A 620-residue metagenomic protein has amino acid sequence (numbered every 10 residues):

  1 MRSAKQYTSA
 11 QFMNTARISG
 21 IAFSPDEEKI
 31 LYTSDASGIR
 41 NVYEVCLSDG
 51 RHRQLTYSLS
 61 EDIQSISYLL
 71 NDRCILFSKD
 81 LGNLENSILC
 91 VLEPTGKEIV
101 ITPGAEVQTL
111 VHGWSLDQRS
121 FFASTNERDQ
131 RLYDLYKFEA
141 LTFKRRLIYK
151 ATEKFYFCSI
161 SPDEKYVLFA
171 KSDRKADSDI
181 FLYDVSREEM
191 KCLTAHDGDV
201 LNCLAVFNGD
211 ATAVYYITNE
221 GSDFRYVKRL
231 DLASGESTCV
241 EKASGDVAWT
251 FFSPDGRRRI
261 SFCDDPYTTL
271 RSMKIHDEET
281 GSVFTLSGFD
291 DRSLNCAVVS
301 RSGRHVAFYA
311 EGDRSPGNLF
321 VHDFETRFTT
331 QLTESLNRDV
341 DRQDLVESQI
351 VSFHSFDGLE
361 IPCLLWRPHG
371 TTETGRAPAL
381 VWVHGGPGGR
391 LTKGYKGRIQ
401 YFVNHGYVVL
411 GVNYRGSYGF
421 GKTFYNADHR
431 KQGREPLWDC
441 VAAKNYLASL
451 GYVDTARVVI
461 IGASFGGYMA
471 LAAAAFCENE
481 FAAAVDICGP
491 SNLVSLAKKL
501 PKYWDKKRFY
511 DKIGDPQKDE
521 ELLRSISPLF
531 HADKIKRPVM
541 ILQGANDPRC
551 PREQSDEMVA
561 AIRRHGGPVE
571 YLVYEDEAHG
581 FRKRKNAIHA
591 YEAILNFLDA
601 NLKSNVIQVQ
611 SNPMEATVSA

Functional and structural regions predicted by a protein language model:
M1-I18, V45-Q64, G82, V91-Q108 (+9 more regions): Multi-bladed beta-propeller domains
T8-Y43: Beta-strand-rich domains and repeat architectures in extracellular enzymes and scaffolds, especially beta-propellers
I21-K29, I66-C74, H112-S120, C158-Y166 (+4 more regions): Blade-terminus and WD-like Trp-Asp/Gly-His loop motifs, strongest in beta-propeller folds
I30-S37, T56, I75-N83, S115-L116 (+9 more regions): Beta-strand C-termini and the immediately following turn/loop, strongest in propeller blades
I39-Y43, L84-C90, Q130-Y136, A176-F181 (+3 more regions): Structural motif
H305-F328, S491: Structured, non-catalytic alpha/beta "coupling" segments that mediate domain-domain communication and provide generic
S335-A456, A463-S464, A497-K506: Cap/lid segment of the alpha/beta-hydrolase catalytic domain
Y414-A620: Active-site-proximal cap/loop segments of hydrolase catalytic domains
